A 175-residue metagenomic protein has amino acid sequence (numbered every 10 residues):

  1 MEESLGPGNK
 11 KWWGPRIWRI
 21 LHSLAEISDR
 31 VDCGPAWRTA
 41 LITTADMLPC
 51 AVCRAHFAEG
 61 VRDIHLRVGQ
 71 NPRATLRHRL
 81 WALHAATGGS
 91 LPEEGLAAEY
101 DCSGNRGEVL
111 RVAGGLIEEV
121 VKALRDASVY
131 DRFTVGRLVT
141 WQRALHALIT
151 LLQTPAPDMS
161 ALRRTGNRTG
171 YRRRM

Functional and structural regions predicted by a protein language model:
M1-M47, A51-M175: Mid-to-C-terminal functional-domain signal that highlights helix-capping/loop sites within ligand-binding modules
